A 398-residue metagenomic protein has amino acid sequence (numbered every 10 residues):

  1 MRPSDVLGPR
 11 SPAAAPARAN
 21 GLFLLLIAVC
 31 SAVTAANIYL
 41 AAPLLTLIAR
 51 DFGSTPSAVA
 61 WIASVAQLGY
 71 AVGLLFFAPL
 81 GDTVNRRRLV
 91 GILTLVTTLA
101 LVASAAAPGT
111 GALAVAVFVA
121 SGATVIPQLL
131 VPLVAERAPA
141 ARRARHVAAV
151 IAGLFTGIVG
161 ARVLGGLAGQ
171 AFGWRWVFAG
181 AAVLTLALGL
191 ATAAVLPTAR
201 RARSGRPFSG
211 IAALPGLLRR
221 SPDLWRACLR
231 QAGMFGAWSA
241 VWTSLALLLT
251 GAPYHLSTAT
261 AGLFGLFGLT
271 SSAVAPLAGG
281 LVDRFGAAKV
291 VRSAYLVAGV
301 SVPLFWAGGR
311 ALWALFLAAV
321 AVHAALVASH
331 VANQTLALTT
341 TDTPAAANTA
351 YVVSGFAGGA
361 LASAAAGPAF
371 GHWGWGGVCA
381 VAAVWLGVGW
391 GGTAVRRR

Functional and structural regions predicted by a protein language model:
R10-A17, P197-L229: Juxtamembrane intracellular "pre-TM" segments in multi-pass secondary transporters
V72-T110: Conserved MFS/SLC helix-loop-helix module at the cytosolic interface between two early adjacent transmembrane helices
L74-N85, V274-A287, F370: Helix-to-loop junctions at the C-terminal end of transmembrane segments in multipass secondary transporters
R88-V102, A182, K289-P303, A383: Structural signature of the two symmetry-related core transmembrane helices
A116-L154: Cytoplasmic helix-loop-helix junction between adjacent transmembrane helices in 12-TM secondary transporters
R142, A148-L196: Helix-loop-helix hairpin linking two adjacent transmembrane segments in secondary transporters
A288-N333: C-terminal transmembrane helical hairpin of 12-TM major facilitator-type secondary transporters
T340-W375, A382: A late C-terminal transmembrane helix in Major Facilitator Superfamily
